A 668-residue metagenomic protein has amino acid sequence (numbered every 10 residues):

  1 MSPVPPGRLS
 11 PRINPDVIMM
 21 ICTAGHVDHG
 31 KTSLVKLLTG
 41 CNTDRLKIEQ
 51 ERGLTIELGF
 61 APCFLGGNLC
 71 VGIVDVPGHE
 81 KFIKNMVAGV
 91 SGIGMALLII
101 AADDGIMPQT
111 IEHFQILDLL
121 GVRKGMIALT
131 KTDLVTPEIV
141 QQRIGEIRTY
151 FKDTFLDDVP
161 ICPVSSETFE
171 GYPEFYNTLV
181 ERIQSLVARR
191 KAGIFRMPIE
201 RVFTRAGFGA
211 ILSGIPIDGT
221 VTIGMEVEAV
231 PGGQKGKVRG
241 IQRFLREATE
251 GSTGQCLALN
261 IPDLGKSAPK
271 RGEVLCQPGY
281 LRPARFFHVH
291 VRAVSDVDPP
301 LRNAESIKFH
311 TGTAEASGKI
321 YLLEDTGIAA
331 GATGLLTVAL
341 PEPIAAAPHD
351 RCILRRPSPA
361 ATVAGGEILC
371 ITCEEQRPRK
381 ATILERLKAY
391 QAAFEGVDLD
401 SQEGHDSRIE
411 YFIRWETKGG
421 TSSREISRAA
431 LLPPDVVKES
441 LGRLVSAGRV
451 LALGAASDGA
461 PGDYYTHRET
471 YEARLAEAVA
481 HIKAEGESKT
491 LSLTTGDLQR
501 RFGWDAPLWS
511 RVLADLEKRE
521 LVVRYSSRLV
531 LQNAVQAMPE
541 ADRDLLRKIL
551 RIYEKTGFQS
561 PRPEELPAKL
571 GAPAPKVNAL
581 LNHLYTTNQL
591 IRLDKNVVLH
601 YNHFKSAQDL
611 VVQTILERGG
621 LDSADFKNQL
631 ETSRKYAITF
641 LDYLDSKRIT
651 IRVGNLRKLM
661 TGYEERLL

Functional and structural regions predicted by a protein language model:
P3-V76: Conserved G1/Walker A P-loop phosphate-binding module
I13, T132, T149-V297: Conserved catalytic-core segments of large NTP-driven translation/proteostasis enzymes
I21-L38, K81-V87, G105-P108, H113-F114: P-loop/Walker A NTP-binding module and the surrounding RecA-like catalytic core of P-loop NTPases
T23, K124, V135-I139, T149 (+4 more regions): C-terminal effector modules of nucleic-acid-centric enzymes and ribosome-associated factors
H26, V202, G219, I241 (+2 more regions): Residue-level recognition of beta-strand microenvironments
D28, L34, G53, D75 (+13 more regions): Residue-level signature of catalytic and energy-coupling elements of molecular machines, predominantly ATP/GTP-dependent
C70, V76-K81, S91-Q141: Conserved Switch II/interswitch segment of TRAFAC-class P-loop GTPases
H79-E80, D103-M107, V122, K131-T136 (+6 more regions): Conserved nucleotide-binding/hydrolysis micro-motifs of P-loop NTPases
